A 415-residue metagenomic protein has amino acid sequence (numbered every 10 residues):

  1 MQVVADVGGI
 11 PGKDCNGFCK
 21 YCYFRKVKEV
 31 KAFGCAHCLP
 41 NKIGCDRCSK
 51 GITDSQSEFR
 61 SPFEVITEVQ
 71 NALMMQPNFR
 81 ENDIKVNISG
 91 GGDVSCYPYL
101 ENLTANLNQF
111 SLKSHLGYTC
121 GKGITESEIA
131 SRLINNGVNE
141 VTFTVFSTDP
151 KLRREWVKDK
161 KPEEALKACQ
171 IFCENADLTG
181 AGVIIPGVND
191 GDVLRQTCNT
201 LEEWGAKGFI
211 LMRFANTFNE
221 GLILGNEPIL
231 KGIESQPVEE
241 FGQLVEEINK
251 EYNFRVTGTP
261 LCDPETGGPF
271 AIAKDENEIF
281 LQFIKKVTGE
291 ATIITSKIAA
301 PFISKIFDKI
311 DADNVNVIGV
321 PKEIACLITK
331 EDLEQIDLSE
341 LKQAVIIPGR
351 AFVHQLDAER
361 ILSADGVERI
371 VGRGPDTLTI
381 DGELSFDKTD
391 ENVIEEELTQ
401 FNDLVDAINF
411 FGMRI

Functional and structural regions predicted by a protein language model:
M1-C48, I346, A351-V353, E359-V367 (+1 more regions): Flexible, acidic/Gly-rich N-terminal and inter-domain linker regions that tether and position cofactor-handling modules
Q2-V4, D83-N87, K113-H115, E140-T142 (+4 more regions): Structural preference for beta-strand elements that scaffold enzyme active sites
V4, I10, K26-T125, I129 (+1 more regions): Core AdoMet radical
I10, G91-D93, T119-G123, F146-T148 (+3 more regions): Active-site beta-loop-alpha junctions enriched in small/polar residues
L100-L116, E163-D177, I229-F254: Alpha-helix-loop-beta-strand connector modules within alpha/beta enzyme cores
S127-S131, P186-W204: Catalytic cores of alpha/beta
P150, A168-V193, A215-N216: Conserved strand-turn element in the central/C-terminal portion of the radical SAM core barrel that lines
E202-I415: Auxiliary Fe-S-binding modules of radical SAM enzymes
